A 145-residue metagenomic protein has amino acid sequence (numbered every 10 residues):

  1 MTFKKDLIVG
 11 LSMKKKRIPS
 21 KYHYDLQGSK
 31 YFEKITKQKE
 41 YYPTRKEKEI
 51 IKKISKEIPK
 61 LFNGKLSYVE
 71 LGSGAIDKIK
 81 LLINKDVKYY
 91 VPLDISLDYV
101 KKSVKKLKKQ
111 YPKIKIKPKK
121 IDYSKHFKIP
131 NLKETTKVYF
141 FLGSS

Functional and structural regions predicted by a protein language model:
M1-K21: N-terminal auxiliary segments of SAM/dcSAM-dependent transferases
K16-P59: Class I SAM-dependent methyltransferase Rossmann-like catalytic core, especially the SAM/SAH-binding loop
G64-G74: Conserved class I S-adenosyl-L-methionine
A75-V87: Conserved SAM-binding loop of SAM-dependent methyltransferases across substrates and taxa, primarily the Class I
S96-L97: Conserved SAM/SAH-binding beta-strand->alpha-helix loop
V100-L107: Conserved SAM-binding loop
Y111-K125: Conserved SAM-binding strand-loop segment of SAM-dependent methyltransferases
I121, H126-S145: Loop-centered beta-sheet repeat module
